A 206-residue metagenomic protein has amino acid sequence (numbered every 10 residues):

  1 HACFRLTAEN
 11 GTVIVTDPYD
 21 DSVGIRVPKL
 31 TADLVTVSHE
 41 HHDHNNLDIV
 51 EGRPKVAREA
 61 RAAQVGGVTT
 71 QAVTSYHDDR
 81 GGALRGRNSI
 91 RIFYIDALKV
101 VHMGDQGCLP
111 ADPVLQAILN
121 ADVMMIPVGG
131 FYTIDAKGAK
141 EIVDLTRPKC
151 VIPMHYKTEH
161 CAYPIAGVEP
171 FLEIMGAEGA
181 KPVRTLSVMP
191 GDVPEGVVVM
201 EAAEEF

Functional and structural regions predicted by a protein language model:
H1-C3, N88-I90, V197: Short hydrophobic/aromatic beta-strand or adjacent loop that forms the aromatic wall/cage of a ligand/substrate-binding
R5-E40, H44-A60, T74-N88, Q106-A117: Pre-active-site segment of Zn-dependent metallo-hydrolases
V13-D17, T69-S75, I92, K99-D105 (+1 more regions): Active-site-proximal beta-strand elements of phosphoester/diester hydrolases
A32-D33, D122, K149: Conserved acidic residues
H39, V128, M154-Y156: Short secondary-structure boundary segments
N45-A97, G176-P194: Metallo-beta-lactamase
D79-T146, Y163: Active-site-proximal loop/helix segments of hydrolase catalytic cores
L84-R85, C150-F206: Binuclear metal-ion centers of metallo-dependent hydrolases, dominated by the metallo-beta-lactamase
